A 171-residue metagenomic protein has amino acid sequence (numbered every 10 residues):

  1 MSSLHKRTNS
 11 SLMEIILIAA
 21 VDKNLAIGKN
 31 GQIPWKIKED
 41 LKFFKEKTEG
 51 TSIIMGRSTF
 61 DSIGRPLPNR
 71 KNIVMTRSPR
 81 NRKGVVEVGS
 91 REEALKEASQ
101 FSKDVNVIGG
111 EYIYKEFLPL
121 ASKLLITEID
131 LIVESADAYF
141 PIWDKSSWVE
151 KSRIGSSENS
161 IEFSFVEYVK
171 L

Functional and structural regions predicted by a protein language model:
M1-L12: N-terminal amphipathic/basic-hydrophobic helices that include classical n-h-c signal peptides and signal-anchor
L12-L171: Enzymes that bind and transform nitrogen-containing heteroaromatic metabolites
